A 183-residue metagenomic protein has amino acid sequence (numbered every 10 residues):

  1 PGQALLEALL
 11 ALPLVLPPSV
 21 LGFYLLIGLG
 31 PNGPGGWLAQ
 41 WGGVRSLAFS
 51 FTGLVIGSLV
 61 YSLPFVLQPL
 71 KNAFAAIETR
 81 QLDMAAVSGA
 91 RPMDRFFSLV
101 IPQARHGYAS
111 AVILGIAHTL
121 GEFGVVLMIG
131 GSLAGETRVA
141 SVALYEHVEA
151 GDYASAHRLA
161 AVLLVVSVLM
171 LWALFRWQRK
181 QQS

Functional and structural regions predicted by a protein language model:
P1-A75, L99-G124, H147, A156-R179: Membrane-water interface segments at the C-terminal ends of transmembrane alpha-helices in multi-pass inner-membrane
P1-G2, R80-Q81, P92, D152: Conserved short cytoplasmic inter-helical helices of the MFS fold
L14, T79, G131: Short, conserved catalytic or interaction motifs in soluble domains
L26-I27, P31, V125-G151: Glycine-rich helix-loop "coupling/hinge" segments at transmembrane-helix boundaries in multipass transporters
K71-L82, R91: Membrane-helix/interface signature in polytopic inner-membrane proteins
A85: The alpha-helix within a helix-turn-helix
S88-A90, P102: Glycine/proline-centered hinge or cleavage motifs at structural transition points of membrane proteins
